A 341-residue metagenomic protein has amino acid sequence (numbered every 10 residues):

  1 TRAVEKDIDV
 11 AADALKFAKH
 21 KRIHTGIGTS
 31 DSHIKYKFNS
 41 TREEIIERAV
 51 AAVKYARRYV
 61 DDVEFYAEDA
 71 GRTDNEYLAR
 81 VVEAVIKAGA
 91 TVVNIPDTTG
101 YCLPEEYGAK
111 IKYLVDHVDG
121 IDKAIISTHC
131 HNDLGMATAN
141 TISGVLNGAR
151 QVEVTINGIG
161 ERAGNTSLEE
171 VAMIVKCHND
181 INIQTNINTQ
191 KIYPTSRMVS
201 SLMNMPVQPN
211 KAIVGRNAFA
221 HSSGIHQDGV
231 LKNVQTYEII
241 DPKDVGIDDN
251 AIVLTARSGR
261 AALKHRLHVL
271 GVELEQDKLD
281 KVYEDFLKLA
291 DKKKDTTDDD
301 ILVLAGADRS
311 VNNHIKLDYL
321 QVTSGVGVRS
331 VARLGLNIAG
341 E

Functional and structural regions predicted by a protein language model:
T1, R42, E68-G71, G100-P104 (+7 more regions): Hydrophobic alpha-helical scaffolding
T1-K16, T41-R42, D74-V81, V154-D180: Active-site loop-helix segments enriched in His/Asp/Glu that coordinate and activate a nucleophilic water at divalent
V4, I8, F38, R42-A49 (+13 more regions): Generic structural signal for well-ordered, non-membrane alpha-helical segments in soluble metabolic enzymes
E5-I126, I142-A149, V328: Alpha/beta enzyme core
L15, K19, I23, D31 (+11 more regions): Structural signal for hydrophobic packing residues in well-ordered secondary-structure cores of soluble enzyme domains
G26, Y66-E68, P96, S127-H131 (+5 more regions): Generic beta-strand/beta-sheet core signal
C102, A109-K232: Catalytic alpha/beta core domains of metabolic enzymes, predominantly
M173, D180-E341: A mid-to-C-terminal "edge-of-domain" accessory segment
